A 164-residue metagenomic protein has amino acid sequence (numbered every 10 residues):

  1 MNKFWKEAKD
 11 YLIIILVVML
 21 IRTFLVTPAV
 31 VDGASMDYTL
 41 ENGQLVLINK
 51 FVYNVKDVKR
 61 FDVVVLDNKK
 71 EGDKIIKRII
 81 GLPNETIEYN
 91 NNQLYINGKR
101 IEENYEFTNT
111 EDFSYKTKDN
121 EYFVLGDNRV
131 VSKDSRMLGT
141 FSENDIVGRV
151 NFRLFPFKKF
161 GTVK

Functional and structural regions predicted by a protein language model:
M1-K74, E143-D145, R149-K164: Protein maturation boundaries and topogenic segments
K74-R78, L82-L94: Mid-length scaffold segments of soluble, non-membrane domains
I96-G98: Short strand-turn-strand beta-turns centered on an Asx-Gly dipeptide
E106-E121: Acidic loop->beta-strand submotif enriched in PP2C/PPM serine/threonine phosphatases
G126: Phosphate/adenylate-binding glycine loop and adjacent helical scaffold
